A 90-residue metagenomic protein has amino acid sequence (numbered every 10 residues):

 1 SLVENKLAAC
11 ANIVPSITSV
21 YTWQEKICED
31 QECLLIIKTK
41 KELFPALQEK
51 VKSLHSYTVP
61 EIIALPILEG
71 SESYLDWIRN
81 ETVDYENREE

Functional and structural regions predicted by a protein language model:
S1-E90: Positively charged, small/polar-rich N-terminal and surface patches that mediate targeting and assembly and bind
